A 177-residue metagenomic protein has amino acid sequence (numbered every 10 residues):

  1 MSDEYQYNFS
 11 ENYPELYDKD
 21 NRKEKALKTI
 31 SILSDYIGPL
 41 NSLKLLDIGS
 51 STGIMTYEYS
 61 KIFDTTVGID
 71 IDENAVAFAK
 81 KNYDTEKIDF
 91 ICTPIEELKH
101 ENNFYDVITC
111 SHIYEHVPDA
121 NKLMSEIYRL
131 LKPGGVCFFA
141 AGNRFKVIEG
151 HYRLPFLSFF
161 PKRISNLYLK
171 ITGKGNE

Functional and structural regions predicted by a protein language model:
M1-E101, V107-S111, M124: Conserved N-terminal segment of class I S-adenosyl-L-methionine
H112-H116: Short catalytic micro-motifs in class I SAM-dependent methyltransferases
P118-E126, V136-E177: S-adenosyl-L-methionine-dependent methyltransferase catalytic module, highlighting the catalytic core
R129: Basic phosphate/pyrophosphate-binding loop/patch that engages nucleotide-derived ligands
